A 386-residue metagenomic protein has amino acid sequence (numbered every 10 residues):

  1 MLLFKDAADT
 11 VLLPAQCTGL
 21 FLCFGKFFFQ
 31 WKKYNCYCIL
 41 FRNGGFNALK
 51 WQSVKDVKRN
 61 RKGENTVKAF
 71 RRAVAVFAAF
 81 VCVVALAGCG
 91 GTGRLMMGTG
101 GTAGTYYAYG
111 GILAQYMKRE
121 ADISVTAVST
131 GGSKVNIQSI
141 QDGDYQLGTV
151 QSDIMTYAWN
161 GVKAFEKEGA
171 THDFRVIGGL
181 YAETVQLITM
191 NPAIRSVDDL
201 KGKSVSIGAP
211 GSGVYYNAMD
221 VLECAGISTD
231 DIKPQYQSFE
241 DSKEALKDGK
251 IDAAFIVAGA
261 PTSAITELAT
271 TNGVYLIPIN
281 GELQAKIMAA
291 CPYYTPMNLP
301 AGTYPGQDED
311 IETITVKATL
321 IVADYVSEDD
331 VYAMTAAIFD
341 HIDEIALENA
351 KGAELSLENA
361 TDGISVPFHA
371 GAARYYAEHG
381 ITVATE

Functional and structural regions predicted by a protein language model:
M1-L95, E386: Short, low-complexity disordered leader/linker segments with a strong preference for bacterial N-terminal type II
N47-V54, K58, K68-R71, C82 (+2 more regions): N-terminal hydrophobic or amphipathic helices and topogenic motifs
G93-E120, S124-V125, A182-D248, D362 (+1 more regions): Bilobed "Venus flytrap"/periplasmic-binding protein-like clamshell domains and structurally analogous long
T105-Q141, L147-G148, Q307-D308: Extracytoplasmic small-molecule ligand-binding "clamshell" domains of the periplasmic binding protein/Venus flytrap
Y109, Q237, D241, D248 (+3 more regions): An extracytoplasmic/periplasmic, membrane-proximal ligand-sensing/linker region
Y145-Y181, G259-T262: Acidic, polar ligand-binding/catalytic clefts
S152-I154, G161-F165, T229-I321, V326: Pocket-lining segment of extracytoplasmic ligand-binding domains
K203-D220, Y293-S365: Ligand-binding clefts/hinges and TM-proximal coupling segments of bilobed small-molecule sensing domains
